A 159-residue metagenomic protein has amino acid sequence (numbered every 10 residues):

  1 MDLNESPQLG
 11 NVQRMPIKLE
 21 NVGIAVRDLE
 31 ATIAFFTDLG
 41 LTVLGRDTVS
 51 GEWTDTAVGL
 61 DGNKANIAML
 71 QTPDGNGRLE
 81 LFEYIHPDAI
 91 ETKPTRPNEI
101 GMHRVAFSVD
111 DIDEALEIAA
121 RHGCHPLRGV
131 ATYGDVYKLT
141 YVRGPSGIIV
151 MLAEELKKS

Functional and structural regions predicted by a protein language model:
M1-M15, R46-T48, M69, G77-F82 (+1 more regions): Vicinal oxygen chelate
I17-E20, T32: N-terminal leader/capping segments at the start of a protein or of a new domain
K18, N63-K64, G101, V136: Exposed loop/turn and edge beta-strand positions of beta-sandwich/beta-sheet ligand-binding modules
V22, V105: Hydrophobic adenine-recognition pocket in adenosine-nucleotide-binding enzymes
A25-N76, R121, T140-R143: Core segments of cupin and vicinal oxygen chelate
G51-D55, A89-T92, Y133: A cross-kingdom feature marking solvent-exposed beta-strand/loop segments within repeated, beta-rich binding/scaffold
I85-P87: Short, solvent-exposed aromatic-acidic interface loops
T92-E99: Non-DNA-binding regulatory cores of transcription-related proteins, predominantly C-terminal effector-binding
